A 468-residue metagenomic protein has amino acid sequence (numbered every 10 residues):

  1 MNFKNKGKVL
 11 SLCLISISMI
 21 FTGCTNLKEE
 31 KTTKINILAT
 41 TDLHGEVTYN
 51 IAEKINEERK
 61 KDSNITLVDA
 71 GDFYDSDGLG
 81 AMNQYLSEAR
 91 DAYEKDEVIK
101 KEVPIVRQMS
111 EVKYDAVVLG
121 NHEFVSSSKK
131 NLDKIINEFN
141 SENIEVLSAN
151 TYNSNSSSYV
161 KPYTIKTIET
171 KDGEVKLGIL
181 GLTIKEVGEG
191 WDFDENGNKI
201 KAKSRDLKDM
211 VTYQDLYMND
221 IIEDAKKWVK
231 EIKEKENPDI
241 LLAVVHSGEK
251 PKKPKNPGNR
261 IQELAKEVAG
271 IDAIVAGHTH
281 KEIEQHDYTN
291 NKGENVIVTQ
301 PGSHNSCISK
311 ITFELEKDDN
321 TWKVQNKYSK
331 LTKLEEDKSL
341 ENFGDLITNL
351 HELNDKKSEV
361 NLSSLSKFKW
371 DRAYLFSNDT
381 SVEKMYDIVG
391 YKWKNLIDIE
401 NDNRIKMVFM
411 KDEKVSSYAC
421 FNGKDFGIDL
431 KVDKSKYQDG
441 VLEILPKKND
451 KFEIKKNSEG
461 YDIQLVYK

Functional and structural regions predicted by a protein language model:
N2-S11: Bacterial N-terminal signal peptides that target proteins for export
I20-G23: C-terminal motif of bacterial Sec signal peptides marking the signal peptidase cleavage site
T25-K333: Acidic, metal/ion-coordinating pockets
N50-E53, P257, D387-D398, D402-R404: N-terminal post-signal-peptidase region of extra-cytosolic proteins
S339-V389: N-terminal export/targeting and maturation segments
I397, N401-K414, A419: Short, structured surface segments that line ligand/substrate-binding pockets
A419-D425: A short acidic/small-residue loop/turn micro-motif
I428-K468: C-terminal partner/receptor-binding element of secreted or periplasmic proteins
